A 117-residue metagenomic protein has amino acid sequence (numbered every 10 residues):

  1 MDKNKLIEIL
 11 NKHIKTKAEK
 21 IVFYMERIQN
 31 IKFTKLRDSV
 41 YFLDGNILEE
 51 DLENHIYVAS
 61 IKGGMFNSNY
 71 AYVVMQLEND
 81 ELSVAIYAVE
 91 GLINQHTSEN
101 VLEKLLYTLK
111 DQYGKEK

Functional and structural regions predicted by a protein language model:
M1-K117: Ser/Thr-rich, low-complexity intrinsically disordered terminal regions
